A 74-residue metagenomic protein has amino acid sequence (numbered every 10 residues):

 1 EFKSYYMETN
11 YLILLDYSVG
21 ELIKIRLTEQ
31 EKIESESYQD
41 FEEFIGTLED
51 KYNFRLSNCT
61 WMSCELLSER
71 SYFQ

Functional and structural regions predicted by a protein language model:
E1-Y6: Short, Lys/Arg-enriched N-terminal segments with co-localized hydrophobic residues within the first ~10-30 amino acids
E8-S37: N-terminal acidic leader/helix
G20, F41-Q74: Short, mixed-charge low-complexity intrinsically disordered segments
